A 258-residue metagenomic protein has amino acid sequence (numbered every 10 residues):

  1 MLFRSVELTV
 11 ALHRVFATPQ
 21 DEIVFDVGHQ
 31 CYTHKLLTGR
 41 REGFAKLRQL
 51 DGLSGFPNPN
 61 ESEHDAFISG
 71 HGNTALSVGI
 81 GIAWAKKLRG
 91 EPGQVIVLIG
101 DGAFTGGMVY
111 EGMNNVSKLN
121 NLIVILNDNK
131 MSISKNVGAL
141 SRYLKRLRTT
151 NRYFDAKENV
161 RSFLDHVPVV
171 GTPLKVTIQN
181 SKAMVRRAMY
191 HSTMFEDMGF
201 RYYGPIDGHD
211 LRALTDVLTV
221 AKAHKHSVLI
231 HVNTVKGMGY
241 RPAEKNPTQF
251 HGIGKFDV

Functional and structural regions predicted by a protein language model:
M1, E61-I68, G199-G204, V258: Glycine- and acidic
R4-L119: Cofactor-binding active-site loop characterized by glycine-rich and histidine/acidic residues
E7-R14, I80, V97, Y110-N114 (+5 more regions): A broad, structural surface signal
F25-V27, L98-I99, I123-N127, H231-V235: Short beta-strand segments
V95, L122-I123, Y202, V228: Hydrophobic anchor at the start of a short beta-strand that flanks the dinucleotide cofactor-binding loop
G102-A103, N129-M131: Short acidic/polar capping segments at secondary-structure boundaries
G106-N127, Y143-R148, A243: A short alpha/beta connector and helix-capping loop motif
K130-V258: Long, well-ordered, tryptophan-enriched scaffold segments
